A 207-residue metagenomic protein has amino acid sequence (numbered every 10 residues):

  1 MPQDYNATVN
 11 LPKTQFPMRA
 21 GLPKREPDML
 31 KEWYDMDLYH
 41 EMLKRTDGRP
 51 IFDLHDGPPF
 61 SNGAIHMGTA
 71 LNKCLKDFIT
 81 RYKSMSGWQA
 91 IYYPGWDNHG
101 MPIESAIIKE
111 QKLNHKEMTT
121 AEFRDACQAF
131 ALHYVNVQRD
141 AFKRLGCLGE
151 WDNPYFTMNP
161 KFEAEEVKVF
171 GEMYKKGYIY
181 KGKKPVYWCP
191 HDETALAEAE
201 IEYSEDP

Functional and structural regions predicted by a protein language model:
M1-P207: N-terminal, positively charged nucleic-acid-binding surface of large information/translation enzymes
